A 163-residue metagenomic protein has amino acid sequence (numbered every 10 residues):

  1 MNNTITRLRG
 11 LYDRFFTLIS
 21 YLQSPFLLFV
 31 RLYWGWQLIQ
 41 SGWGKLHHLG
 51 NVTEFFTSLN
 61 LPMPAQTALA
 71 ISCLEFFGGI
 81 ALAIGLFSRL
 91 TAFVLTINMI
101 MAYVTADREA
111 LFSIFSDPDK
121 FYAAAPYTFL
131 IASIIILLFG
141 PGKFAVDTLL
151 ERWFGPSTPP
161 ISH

Functional and structural regions predicted by a protein language model:
M1-W43, H47, A65-C73, F77-H163: Extended, low-polarity transmembrane helix blocks
L49-P62, R89: Short juxtamembrane and helix-loop transition motifs at transmembrane-helix boundaries in membrane proteins
